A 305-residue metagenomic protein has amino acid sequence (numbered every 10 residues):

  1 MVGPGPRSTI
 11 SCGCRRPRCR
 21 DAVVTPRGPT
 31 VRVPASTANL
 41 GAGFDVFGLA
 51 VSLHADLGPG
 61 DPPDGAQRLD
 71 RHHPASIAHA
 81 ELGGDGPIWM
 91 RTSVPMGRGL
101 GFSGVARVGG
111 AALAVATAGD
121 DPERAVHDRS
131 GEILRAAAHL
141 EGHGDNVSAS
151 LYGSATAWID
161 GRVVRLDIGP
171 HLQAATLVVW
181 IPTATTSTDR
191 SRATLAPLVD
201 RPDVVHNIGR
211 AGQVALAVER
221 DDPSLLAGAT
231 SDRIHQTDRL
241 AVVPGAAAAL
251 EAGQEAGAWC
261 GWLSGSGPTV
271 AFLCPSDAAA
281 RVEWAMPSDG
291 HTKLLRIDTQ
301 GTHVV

Functional and structural regions predicted by a protein language model:
M1-D21: Compositionally biased, low-complexity flexible segments
C14, R18-R98, V115-D128, I297-Q300 (+1 more regions): ATP-binding N-lobe of GHMP and related small-molecule kinases
R32-P34, A50, S150-G153, I159 (+2 more regions): Short beta-strand segments
A35, L53, S154, I181-T186 (+4 more regions): Glycine-rich beta-alpha junction loops
D61, D160, I181-P182, F272-S276: Short beta-strand-to-loop capping motifs
G84-R165: Gly/Ser-rich oxyanion-binding loop with an adjacent helix/lid that shapes the negatively charged ligand pocket
V179-A241: Active-site rim beta-loop-alpha module in soluble metabolic enzymes
V218-V305: Glycine-rich, charge-dense phosphate/pyrophosphate-binding loop(s) and the adjacent flexible "lid"/catalytic subdomain
